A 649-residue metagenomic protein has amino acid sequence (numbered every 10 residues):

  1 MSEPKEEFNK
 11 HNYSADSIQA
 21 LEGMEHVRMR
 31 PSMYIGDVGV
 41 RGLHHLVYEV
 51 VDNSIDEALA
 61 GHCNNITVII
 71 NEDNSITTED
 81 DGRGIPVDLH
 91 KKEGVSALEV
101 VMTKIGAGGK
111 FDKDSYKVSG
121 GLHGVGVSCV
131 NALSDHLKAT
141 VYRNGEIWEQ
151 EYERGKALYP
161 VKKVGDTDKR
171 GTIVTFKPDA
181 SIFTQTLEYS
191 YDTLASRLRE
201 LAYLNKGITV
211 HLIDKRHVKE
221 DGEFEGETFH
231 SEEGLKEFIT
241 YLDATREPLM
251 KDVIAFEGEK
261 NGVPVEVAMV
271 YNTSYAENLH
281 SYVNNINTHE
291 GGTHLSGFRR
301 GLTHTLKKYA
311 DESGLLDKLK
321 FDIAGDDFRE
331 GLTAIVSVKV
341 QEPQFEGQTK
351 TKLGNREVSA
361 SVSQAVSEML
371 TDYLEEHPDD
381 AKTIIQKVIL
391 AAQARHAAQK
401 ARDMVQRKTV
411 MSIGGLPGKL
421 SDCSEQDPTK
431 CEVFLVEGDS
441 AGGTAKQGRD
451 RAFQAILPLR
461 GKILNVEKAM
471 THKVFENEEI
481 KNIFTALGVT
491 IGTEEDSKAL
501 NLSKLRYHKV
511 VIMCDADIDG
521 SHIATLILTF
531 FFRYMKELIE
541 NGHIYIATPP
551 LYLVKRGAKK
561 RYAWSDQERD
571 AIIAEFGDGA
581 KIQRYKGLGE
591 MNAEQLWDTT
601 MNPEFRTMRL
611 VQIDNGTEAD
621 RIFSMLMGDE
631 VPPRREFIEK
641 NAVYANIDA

Functional and structural regions predicted by a protein language model:
M1-S17, M24, Y48, D56-A58 (+12 more regions): GHKL-family ATPase ATP-binding module
M29-Y48: Conserved short strand/loop->alpha-helix "switch" segment adjacent to the catalytic nucleotide/phosphoryl-transfer site
D56-E57, G84-I85, I518-D519: Residues immediately C-terminal
A60-H62, V87-H90, K446, I523: Conserved ATPase-coupling elements of RecA-like P-loop NTPase cores
I85-A107: Short conserved segment of the HATPase_c
Q393-S412, D427-E432, G443, Q447-R449 (+2 more regions): C-terminal interaction appendages of subunits in large macromolecular complexes
